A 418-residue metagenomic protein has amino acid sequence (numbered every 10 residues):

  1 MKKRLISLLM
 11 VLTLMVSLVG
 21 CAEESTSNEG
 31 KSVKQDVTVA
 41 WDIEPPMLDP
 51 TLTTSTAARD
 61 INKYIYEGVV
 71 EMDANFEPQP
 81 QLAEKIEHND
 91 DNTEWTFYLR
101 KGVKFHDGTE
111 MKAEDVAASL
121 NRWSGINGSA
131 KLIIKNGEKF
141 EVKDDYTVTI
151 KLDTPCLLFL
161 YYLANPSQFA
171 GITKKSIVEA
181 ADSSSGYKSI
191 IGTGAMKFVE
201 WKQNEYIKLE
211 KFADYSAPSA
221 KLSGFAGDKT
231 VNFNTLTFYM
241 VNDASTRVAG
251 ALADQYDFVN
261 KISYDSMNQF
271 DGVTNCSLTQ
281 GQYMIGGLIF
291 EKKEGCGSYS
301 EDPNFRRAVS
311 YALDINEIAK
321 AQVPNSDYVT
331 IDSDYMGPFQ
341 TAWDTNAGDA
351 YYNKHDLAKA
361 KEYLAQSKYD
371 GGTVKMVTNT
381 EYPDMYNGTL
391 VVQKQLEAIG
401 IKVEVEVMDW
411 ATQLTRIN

Functional and structural regions predicted by a protein language model:
L5, M196, S326-Q366, T380-M385: Structural transition elements
A40-D90, N121, I191: N-terminal lobe/hinge region of extracytoplasmic solute-binding protein
W41-R59, L82-A83, T109, L157-F169 (+2 more regions): A structural "hinge/loop" feature
A74-E77, P166-T235, S245-T246, A358: Gly/Pro-rich hinge or "lid" segments in bacterial periplasmic/extracellular proteins
D91, L132-V178, A195-K202: Surface-exposed binding/hinge segments that line and control ligand-binding clefts or catalytic entry sites
A217-Q269, K402: Ligand-site clamp/hinge motif
Y299-Q340, D384-G388: Periplasmic-binding protein-like
K361, A365-N418: Ligand/substrate-recognition segments at binding pockets and active sites
